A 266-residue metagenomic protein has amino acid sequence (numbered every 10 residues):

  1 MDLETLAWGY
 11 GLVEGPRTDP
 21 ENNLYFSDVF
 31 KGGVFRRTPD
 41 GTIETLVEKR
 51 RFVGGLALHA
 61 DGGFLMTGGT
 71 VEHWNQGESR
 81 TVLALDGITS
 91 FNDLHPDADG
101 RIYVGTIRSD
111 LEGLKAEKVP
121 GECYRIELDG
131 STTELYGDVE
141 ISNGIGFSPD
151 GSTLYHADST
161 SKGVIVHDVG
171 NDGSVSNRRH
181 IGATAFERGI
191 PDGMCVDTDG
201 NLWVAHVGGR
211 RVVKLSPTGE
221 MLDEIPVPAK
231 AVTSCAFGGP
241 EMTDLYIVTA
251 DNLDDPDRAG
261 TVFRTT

Functional and structural regions predicted by a protein language model:
M1, G260-T266: Sequence/structural signature of beta-propeller modules and their immediately flanking N-terminal secretory/stalk
M1-D2, G41-E44, Q76-T81, I126-T133 (+2 more regions): Beta-strand initiation motifs
A7-E21, K49-G68, D86-I102, R108-D110 (+6 more regions): Beta-rich, blade/repeat-based domains predominating in secreted/periplasmic proteins but also intracellular
Y25-T45, V71-E72: Beta-propeller domains
V29-F30, S109-G121, S159-K162, V207-G208 (+1 more regions): Short, solvent-exposed loop/turn segments at conserved positions within beta-propeller repeat blades
G33-F35, T70-E72, G121-Y124, G163-I165 (+2 more regions): A short loop-to-beta-strand structural motif that recurs across blades of beta-propeller domains
H167-S174, T266: Short loop/turn segments immediately following beta-strands, especially the blade-tip and inter-blade linker loops
D172-A236: Glycine/small-residue-rich hydrophobic helix-like segments
